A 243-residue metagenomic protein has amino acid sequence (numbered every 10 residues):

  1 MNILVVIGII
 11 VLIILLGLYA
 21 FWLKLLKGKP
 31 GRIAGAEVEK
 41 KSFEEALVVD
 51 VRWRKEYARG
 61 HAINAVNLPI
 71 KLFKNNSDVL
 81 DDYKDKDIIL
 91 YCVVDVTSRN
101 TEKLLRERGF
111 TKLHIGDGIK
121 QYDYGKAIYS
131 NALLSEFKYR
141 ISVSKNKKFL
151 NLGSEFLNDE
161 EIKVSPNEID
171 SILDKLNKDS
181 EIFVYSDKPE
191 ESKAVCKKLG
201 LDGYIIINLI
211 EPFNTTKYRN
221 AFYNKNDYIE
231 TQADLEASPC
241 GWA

Functional and structural regions predicted by a protein language model:
N2-E37, E44-A46, R54-D87, V93-K148 (+2 more regions): Rhodanese-like catalytic fold shared by cysteine-dependent sulfurtransferases and DSP/PTP-type phosphatases
D50: N-terminal glycine-rich beta->alpha transition that marks the start or flank of a dinucleotide-binding site
